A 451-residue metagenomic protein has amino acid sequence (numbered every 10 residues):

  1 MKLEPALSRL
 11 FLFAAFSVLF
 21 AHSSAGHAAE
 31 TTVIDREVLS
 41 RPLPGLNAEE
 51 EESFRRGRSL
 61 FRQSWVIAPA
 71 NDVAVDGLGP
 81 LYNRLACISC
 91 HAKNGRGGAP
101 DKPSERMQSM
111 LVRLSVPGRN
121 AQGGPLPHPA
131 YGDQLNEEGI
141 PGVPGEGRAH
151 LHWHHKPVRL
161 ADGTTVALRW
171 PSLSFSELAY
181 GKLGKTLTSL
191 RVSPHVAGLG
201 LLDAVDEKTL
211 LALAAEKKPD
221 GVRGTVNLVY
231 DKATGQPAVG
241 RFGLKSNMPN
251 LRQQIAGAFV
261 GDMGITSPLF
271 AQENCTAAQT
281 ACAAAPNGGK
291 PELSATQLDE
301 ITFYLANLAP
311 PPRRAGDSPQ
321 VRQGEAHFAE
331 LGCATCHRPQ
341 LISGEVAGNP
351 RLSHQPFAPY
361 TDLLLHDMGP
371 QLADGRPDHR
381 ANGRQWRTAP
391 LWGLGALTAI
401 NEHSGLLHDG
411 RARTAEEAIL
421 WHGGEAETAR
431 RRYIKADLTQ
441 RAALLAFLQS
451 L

Functional and structural regions predicted by a protein language model:
M1-L7: N-terminal secretory signal peptides that target proteins for export/translocation
R9-H22: Bacterial N-terminal signal peptides
G26-L451: Periplasmic c-type cytochrome electron-transfer domains
